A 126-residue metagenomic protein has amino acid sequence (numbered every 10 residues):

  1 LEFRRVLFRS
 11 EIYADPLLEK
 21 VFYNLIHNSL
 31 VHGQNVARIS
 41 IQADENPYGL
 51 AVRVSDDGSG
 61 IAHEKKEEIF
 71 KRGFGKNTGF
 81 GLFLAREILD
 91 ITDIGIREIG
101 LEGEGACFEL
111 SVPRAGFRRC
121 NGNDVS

Functional and structural regions predicted by a protein language model:
L1-L7: Short, small-residue-biased leader/transition segments that mark boundaries at the very start of proteins
N28-L30: Short helix-loop "hinge" at the ATP-lid/N-box region of the Bergerat-fold HATPase_c
R38-Y48: Short beta-strand/loop element within the Bergerat-fold HATPase_c
D56: Acidic ATP/Mg2+-coordinating residue in the GHKL
I61-G73: Short conserved segment of the HATPase_c
G81-L82: Hydrophobic Leu site in an alpha-helix of the histidine kinase catalytic ATPase core
D93-G100: Glycine-rich ATP-binding loops of the HATPase_c
